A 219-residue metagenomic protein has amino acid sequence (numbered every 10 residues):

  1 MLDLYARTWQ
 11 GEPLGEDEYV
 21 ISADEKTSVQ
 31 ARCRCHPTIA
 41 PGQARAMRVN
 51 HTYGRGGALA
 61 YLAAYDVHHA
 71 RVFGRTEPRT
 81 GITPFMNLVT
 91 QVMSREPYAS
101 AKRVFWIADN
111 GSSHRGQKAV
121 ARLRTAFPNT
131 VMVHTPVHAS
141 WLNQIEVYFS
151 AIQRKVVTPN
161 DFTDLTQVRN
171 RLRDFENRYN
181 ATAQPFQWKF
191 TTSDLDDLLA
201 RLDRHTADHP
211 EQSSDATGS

Functional and structural regions predicted by a protein language model:
M1-T90, L199, H205: Extended, low-complexity cationic-aromatic segments
S22-D24, A64, A70, V89 (+6 more regions): Mobile genetic element proteins and their domesticated derivatives, centered on retroelements and DNA transposons
M47-Y53, R124-Q144, N160-F162: RNase H-like polynucleotidyl transferase catalytic core
V72, I145-L165, R178-N180: Active-site proximal helix-loop segment of RNase H-like, two-metal nucleases, encompassing DDE(D)
T83-F105: Short, basic/hydrophobic alpha-helical segments
A101-H114, H138: Acidic/histidine-rich, metal-coordinating catalytic segments
V104, H134, T158-D161, T166-R173 (+1 more regions): Basic nucleic-acid-binding interfaces
Q167-S219: C-terminal domain-tail junction helix/linker
